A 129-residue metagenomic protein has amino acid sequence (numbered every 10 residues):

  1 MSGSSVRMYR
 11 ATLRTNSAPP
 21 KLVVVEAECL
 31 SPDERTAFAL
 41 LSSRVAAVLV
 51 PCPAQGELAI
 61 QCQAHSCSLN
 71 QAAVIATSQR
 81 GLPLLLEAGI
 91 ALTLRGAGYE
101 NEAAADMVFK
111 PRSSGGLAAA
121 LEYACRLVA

Functional and structural regions predicted by a protein language model:
S2-S5, L13-L22, E26-E87: Conserved acidic, metal-coordinating active-site core of Asp-based, Mg2+-dependent phosphoryl-transfer enzymes
G56-A129: Mg2+-dependent phosphoryl-transfer enzymes with acidic/Ser/Thr/Gly-rich catalytic loops
